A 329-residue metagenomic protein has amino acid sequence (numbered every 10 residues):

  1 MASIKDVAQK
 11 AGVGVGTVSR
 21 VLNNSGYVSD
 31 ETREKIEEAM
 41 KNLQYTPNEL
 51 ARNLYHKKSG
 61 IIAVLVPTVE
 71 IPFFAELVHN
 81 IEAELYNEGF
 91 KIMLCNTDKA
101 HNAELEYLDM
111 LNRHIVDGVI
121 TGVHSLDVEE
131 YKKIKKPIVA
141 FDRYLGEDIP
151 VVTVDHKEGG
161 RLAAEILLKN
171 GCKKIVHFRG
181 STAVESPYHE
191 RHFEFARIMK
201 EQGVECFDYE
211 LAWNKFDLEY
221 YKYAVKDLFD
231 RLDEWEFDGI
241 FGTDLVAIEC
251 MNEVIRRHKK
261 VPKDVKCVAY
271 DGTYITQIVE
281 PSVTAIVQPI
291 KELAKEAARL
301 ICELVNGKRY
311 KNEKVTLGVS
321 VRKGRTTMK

Functional and structural regions predicted by a protein language model:
M1-S59, F73, M328-K329: N-terminal helix-turn-helix DNA-binding module of bacterial transcription factors
A2, K41-H79, E88-F90, D98-A100 (+1 more regions): N-terminal helix-turn-helix/winged-helix DNA-binding helices and compositionally similar short basic alpha-helical
P67-E76, L94-N102, V152-L162, F178-D227 (+4 more regions): Hinge/beta->alpha junction and helix N-cap segments in small-molecule ligand-binding domains
A83-V128: Central regulatory/effector-binding core of bacterial HTH transcription factors
G122-L162, T182, D271-V283: Flexible loop/hinge segments that line or gate small-molecule binding clefts
K174, F207-D208, V261-K266: Short acidic capping loops at alpha-helix termini that bridge into adjacent secondary structure
D230-F241, L245-K329: Flexible loop/turn connectors
